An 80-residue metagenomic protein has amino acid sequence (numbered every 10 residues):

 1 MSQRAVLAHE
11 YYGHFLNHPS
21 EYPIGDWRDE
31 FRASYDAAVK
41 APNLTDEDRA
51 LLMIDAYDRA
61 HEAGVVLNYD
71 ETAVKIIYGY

Functional and structural regions predicted by a protein language model:
M1-S2, V6, I24-R28: Soluble non-cytosolic domains of exported or imported proteins
A5-P19: Active-site recognition of the HExxH zinc-binding catalytic motif
P19-S20, A41: Active-site catalytic pocket residues across diverse enzymes, especially alpha/beta-hydrolases
S20-E21, D46: Short, solvent-exposed secondary-structure capping/transition elements
W27-A41: An active-site-proximal "capping" alpha-helix that borders the catalytic cofactor pocket
A38-Y80: Long, well-structured alpha-helical subdomains associated with metal-dependent extracellular/ecto-lumenal hydrolases
